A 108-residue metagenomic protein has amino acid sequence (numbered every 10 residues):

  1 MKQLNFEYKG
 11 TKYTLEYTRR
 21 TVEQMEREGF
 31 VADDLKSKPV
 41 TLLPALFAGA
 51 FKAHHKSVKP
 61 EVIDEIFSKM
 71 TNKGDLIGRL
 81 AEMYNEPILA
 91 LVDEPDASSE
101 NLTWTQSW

Functional and structural regions predicted by a protein language model:
M1-K9, R20-E23, R27-S37, T41 (+1 more regions): Charged interaction scaffolds used for protein-protein
Y13-L15: Short, isolated positions in well-ordered beta-strands
